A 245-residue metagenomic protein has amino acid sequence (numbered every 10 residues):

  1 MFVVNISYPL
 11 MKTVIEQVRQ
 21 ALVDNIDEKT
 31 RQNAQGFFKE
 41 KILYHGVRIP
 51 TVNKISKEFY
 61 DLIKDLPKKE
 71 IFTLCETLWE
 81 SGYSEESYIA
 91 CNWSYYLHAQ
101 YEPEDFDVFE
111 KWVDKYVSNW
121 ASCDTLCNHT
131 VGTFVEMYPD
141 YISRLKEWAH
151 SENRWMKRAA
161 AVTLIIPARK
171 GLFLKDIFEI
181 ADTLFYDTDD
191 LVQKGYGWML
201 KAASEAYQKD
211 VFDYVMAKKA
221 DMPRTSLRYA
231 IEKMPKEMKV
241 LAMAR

Functional and structural regions predicted by a protein language model:
F2, S7-R245: Alpha-helical scaffold domains
